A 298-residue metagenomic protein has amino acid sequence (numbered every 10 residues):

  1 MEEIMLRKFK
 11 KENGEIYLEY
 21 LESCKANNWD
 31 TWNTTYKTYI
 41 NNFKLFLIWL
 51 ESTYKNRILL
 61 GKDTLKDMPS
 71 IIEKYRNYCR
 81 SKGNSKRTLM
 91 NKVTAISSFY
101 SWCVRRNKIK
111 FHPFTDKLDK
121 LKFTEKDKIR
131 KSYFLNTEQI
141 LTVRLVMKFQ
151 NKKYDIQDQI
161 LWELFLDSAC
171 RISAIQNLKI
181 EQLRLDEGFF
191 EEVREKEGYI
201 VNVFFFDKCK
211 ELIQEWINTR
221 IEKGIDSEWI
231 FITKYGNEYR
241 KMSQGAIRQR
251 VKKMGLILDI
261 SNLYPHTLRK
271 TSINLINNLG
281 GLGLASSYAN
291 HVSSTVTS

Functional and structural regions predicted by a protein language model:
E3-I4, Y17-R130: N-terminal core-binding DNA-recognition domain of tyrosine recombinases/integrases
Y36, I96, L161-W162, A169 (+2 more regions): Alpha-helix N-cap/helix-start motif at helix boundaries, enriched for small hydrophobics
T124-T142, E197-K208, G224-E228: DNA breakage-rejoining catalytic core of tyrosine-based enzymes
T137-I172: Basic, Lys/Arg- and aromatic-enriched nucleic-acid-binding interface segment
E163, D167, T267-V292: C-terminal catalytic core of tyrosine-transesterase DNA break-rejoin enzymes
S168, I172-S173, N177-E211: Conserved tyrosine-mediated DNA breakage-rejoining catalytic core shared by Y-recombinases
L183-L185, S261-N262, G280-S298: Short, polar N-cap/turn motifs at the start of nucleic acid-interacting alpha helices
E195-E215, S227-R250: C-terminal catalytic core of Y-nucleophile DNA break-rejoin enzymes
